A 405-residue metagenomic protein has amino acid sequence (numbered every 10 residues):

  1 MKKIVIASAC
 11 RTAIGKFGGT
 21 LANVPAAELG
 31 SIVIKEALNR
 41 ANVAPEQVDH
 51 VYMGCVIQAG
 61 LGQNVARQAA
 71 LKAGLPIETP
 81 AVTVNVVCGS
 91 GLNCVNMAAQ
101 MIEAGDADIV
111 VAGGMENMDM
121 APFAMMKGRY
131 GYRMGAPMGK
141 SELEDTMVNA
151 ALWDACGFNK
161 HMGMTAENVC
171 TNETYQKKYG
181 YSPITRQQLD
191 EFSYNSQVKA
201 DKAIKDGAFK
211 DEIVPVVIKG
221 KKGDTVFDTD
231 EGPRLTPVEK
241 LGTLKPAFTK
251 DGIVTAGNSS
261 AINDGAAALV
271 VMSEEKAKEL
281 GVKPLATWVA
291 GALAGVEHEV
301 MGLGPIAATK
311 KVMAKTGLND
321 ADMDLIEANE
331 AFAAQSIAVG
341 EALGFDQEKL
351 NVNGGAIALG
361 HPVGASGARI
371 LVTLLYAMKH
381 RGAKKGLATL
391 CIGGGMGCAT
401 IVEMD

Functional and structural regions predicted by a protein language model:
M1-L61, V65-A69, A73, P80 (+5 more regions): Conserved active-site "lid/cap" helical segment
M1-P25, K178, E239-L303, A307 (+4 more regions): Condensing-enzyme catalytic core mediating Claisen C-C bond formation in acyl metabolism
C10-T12, A22-I32, R40, Q176-E279 (+2 more regions): N-terminal extracellular/periplasmic Venus flytrap/periplasmic-binding protein-like
C55-V110, E144, C156-H161, L235-A261 (+3 more regions): Conserved catalytic cysteine-centered active-site region of acyl-thioester-dependent Claisen-condensing enzymes
V86-E116, C170, K178-A208, A268-E275 (+3 more regions): Active-site-proximal alpha-helical scaffold in enzymes
I109-Y179: Flexible glycine-/small-residue-enriched beta->alpha junction loops that bind anionic phosphate/pyrophosphate groups
E167-N168, E212, K219-G220, V289-A358: Active-site pocket-lining segment
